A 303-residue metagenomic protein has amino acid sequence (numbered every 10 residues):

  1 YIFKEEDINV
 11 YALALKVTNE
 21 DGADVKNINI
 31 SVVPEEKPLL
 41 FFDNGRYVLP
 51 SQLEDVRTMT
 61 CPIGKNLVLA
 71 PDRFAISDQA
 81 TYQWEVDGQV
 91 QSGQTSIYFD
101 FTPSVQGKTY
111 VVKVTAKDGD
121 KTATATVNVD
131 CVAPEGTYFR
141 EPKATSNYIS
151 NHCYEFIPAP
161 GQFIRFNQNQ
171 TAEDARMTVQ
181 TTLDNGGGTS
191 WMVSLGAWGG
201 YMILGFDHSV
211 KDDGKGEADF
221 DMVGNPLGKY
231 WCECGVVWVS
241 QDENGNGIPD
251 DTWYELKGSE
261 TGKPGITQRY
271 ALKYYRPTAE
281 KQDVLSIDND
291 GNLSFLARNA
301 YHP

Functional and structural regions predicted by a protein language model:
Y1-I2, E85-T102: Surface-exposed, flexible coil segments in extracellular/virion-facing regions
N9-L13, K108-V112: Exposed beta-strand face motif in extracellular beta-rich ectodomains
V17-N19, V114-A116: Conserved structural position at the C-terminal beta-strand of extracellular beta-sandwich adhesion modules
V25-E35, A123-E135: C-terminal edge beta-strand
V48-K65: Short, solvent-exposed loop/linker segments at the N-terminal edge of repeated beta-sheet extracellular domains
P62-F74: A short beta-strand segment in extracellular, disulfide-stabilized domains
A75-Q83: Solvent-exposed loop segments of extracellular immunoglobulin-like
D130-E233, T252-P303: A domain-level signal for the mature, folded cores of soluble proteins
